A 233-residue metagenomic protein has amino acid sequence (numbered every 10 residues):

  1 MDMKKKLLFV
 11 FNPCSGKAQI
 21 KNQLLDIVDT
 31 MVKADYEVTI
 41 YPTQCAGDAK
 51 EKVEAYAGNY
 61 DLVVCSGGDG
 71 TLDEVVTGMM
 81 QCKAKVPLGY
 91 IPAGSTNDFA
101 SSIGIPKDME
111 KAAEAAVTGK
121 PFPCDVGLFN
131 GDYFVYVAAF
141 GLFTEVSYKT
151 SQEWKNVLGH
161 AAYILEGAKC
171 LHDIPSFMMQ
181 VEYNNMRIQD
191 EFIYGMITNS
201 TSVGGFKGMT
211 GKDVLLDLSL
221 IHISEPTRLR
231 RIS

Functional and structural regions predicted by a protein language model:
M1-S66: ATP/NTP phosphate-donor binding region
I20, E74-V76, A100-S101, E145 (+2 more regions): Short glycine-/acidic-enriched loop or helix-start segments at secondary-structure transitions that form or flank
A34, T43, Q81-I197: Catalytic core of DAGKc-family lipid kinases
A49, D69, G195: Short conserved active-site loop signatures built around small residues
T71-K83: Short Gly/Thr/Asp-enriched flexible loops that form oxyanion-binding sites at enzyme active sites
W154-A161, S202-G204, G211-L220, S224: Gly/Ser/Thr-rich active-site loops/lids in small-molecule metabolic enzymes that frequently grip phosphoryl groups
M196-F206: Phosphate-binding core of ATP-grasp and ATP-grasp-like enzymes
I221-S233: Single conserved hydrophobic/aromatic residue that forms the stacking wall/gate of nucleotide- or nucleobase-binding
